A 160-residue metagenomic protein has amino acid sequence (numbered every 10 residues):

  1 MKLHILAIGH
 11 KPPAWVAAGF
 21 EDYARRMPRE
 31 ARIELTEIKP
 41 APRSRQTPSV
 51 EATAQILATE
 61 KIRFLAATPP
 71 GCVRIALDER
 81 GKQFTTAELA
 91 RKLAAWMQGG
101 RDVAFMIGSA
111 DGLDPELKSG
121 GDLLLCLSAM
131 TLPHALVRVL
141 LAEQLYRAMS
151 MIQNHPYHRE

Functional and structural regions predicted by a protein language model:
M1-M27: N-terminal beta1-alpha1 ligand-phosphate binding loop
I5, I75, G108, L141: Conserved RecA-like P-loop NTPase ATPase core
L6, E34-T36: General small-molecule cofactor/ligand-binding pocket signal
K11, E79-K82, S109-G112: Short glycine-rich anion-binding loops that position phosphate/pyrophosphate groups of nucleotides and phosphorylated
R25-R32, M97-G99, S150-M151: Arginine/glycine-rich "motif VI" loop of SF2 helicases in the C-terminal RecA-like domain
A31, G71-C72, G121: Short, well-ordered alpha-helix to beta-strand connector turns
K39-V103: S-adenosyl-L-methionine/SAH cofactor-binding core of RNA-modifying enzymes
D111, P115-R159: Structured adenosyl-cofactor binding patch, chiefly the S-adenosyl-L-methionine
